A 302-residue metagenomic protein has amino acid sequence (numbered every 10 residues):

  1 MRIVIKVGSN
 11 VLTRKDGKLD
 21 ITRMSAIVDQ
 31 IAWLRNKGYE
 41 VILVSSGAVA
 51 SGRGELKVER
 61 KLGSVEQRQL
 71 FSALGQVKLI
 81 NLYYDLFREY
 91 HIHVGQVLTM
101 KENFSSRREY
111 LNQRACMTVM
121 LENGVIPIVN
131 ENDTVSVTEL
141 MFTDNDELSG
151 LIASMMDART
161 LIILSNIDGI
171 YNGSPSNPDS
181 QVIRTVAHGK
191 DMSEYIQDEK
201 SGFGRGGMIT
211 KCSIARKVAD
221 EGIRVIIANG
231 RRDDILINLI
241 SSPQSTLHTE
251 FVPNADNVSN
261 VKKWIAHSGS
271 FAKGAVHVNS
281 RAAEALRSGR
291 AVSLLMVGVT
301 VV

Functional and structural regions predicted by a protein language model:
M1-K61, V65-V302: C-terminal catalytic "cap/lid" subdomain
